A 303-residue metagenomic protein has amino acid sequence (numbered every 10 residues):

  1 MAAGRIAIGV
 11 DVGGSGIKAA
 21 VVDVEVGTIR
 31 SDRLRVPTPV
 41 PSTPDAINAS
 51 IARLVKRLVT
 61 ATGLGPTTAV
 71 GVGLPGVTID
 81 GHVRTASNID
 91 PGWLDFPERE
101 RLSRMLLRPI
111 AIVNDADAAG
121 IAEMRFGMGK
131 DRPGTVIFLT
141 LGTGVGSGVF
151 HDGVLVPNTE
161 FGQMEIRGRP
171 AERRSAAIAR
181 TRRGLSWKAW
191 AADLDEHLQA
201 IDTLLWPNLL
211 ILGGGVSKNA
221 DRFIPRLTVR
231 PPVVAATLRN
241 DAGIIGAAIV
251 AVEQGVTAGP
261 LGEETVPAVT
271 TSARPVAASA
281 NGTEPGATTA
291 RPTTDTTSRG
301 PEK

Functional and structural regions predicted by a protein language model:
M1-A69, T78-H82, L102-I110, A122-F138 (+1 more regions): ATP-binding/phosphotransfer module of carbohydrate and carboxylate kinases, centering on a glycine-rich
P75: Conserved NAD(P)H cofactor-binding loop of Rossmann-fold oxidoreductase domains
V83-D95: A charged helix-plus-loop insertion that forms the helical arch/lid used to bind and gate nucleic-acid substrates
I112-A116, G120: Short loop/edge segments at beta-strand edges and connector loops that shape dinucleotide/nucleotide cofactor-binding
V145: Basic- and aromatic-lined ligand-binding clefts that recognize polyanionic substrates
